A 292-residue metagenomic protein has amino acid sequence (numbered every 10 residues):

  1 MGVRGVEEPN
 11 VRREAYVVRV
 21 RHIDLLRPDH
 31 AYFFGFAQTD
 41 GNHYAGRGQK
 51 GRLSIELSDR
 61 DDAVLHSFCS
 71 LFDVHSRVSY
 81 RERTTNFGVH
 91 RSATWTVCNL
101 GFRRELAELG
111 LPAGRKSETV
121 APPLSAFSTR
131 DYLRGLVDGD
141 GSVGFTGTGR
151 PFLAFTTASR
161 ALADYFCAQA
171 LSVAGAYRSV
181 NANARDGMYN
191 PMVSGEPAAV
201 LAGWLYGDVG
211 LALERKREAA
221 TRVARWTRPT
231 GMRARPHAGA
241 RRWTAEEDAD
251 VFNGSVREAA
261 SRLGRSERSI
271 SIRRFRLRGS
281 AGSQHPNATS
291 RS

Functional and structural regions predicted by a protein language model:
M1-S292: Internal intein/HINT superfamily modules and their associated LAGLIDADG
